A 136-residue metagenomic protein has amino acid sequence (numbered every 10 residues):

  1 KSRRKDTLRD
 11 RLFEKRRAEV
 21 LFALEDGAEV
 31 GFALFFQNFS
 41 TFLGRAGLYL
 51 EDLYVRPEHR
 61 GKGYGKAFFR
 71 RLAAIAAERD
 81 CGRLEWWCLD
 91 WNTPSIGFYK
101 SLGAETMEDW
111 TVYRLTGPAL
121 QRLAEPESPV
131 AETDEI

Functional and structural regions predicted by a protein language model:
K1-D10: Conserved GNAT-fold acetyl-CoA-binding loop/helix
D10-F22, Y49: A short helix-loop-beta-strand connector motif used in the catalytic cores of GNAT acetyltransferases and, in some
A18-A33, R56: Conserved beta-hairpin
A23, G61-K66: Glycine-rich acyl-CoA binding loop
E25, F35-F42: A conserved beta-strand-loop-helix scaffold within acyl/acetyltransferase catalytic domains
L50, L84-C88: Conserved hydrophobic beta-strand within the GNAT/NAT acetyltransferase core sheet that lines the active-site cleft
L53-R60: A short, internal acetyl-CoA/4′-phosphopantetheine-binding micro-motif in the GNAT/acyltransferase core
K66-R70, E78, D90-D109, L115 (+1 more regions): Conserved active-site alpha-helix within GNAT-family acetyltransferase domains
